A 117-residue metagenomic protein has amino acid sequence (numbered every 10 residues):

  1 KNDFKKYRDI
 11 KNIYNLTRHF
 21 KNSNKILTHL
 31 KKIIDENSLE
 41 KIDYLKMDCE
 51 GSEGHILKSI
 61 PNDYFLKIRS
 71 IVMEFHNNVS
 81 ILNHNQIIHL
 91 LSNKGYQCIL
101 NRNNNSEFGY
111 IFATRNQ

Functional and structural regions predicted by a protein language model:
K1-N37: Glycine-rich adenosyl-binding loop in Rossmann-like folds that engage adenosine-containing cofactors
K25, H29-Q117: Conserved acidic-Pro-Pro-aromatic motif
